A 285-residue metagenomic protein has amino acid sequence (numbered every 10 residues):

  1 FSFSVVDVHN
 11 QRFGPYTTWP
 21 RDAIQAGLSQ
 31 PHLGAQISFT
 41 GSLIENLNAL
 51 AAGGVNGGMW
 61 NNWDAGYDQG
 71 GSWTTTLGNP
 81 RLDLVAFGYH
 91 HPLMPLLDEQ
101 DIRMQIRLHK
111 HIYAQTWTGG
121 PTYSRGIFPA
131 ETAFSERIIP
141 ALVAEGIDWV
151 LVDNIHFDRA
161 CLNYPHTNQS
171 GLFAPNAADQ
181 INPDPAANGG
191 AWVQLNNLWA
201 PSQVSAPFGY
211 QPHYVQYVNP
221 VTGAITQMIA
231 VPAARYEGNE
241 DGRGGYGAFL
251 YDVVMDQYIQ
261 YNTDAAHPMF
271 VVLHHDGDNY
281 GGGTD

Functional and structural regions predicted by a protein language model:
F1-L50, G57-G58, N62-G70: N-terminal regions that are enriched for targeting/export leaders and immediately downstream pro/stem segments
S2-P15, A49, G88-R103, T122-E131 (+4 more regions): The substrate-binding groove and active-site-proximal loops of carbohydrate-active enzymes, especially glycoside
P20-I24, I106-Y113, I139, M255: Generic structural signal for well-ordered alpha-helices, preferentially at hydrophobic/aromatic core positions
I37-G41, A86-G88, F128-E131, E145-G146 (+1 more regions): Glycine-rich, histidine-containing beta strand-loop boundary motifs that form or position
G41-A130, A224-G244, P268, V272 (+1 more regions): Metal-dependent polysaccharide deacetylase catalytic core of the NodB/CE4 family, i.e., the active-site-bearing domain
N46-A52, L96-D98, T132-V143, I155-H156 (+3 more regions): A short acidic (Asp/Glu
V55-D83, H111, G119, V143-V215: Acidic, His- and aromatic-enriched active-site or binding-groove loops in soluble protein domains that engage sugars
N196-D285: Catalytic grooves of carbohydrate-active enzymes
